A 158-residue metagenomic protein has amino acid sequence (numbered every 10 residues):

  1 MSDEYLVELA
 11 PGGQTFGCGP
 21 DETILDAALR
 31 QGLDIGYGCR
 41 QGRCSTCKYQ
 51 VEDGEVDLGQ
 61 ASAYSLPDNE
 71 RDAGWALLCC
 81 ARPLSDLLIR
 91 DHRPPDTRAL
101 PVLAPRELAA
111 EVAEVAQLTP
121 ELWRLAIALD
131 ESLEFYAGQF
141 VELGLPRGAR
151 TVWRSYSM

Functional and structural regions predicted by a protein language model:
M1-G36: N-terminal pre-ligand scaffold of iron-sulfur
M1-S2, L84-R90, P95-A104, E121: Iron-sulfur (Fe-S) cluster-binding modules
M1-Y5, R43-S45, G138: A short, compositionally biased
E8, A27-Y37, R43-P95: Iron-sulfur (Fe-S) cluster-binding segments and ferredoxin-like electron-carrier domains, especially [2Fe-2S]
L9, C18, V51, D91 (+3 more regions): Hydrophobic residues in beta-strands and at strand termini
G12-T15, S85, E131, R150-V152: Short acidic/polar mixed-charge low-complexity motifs
G36, Q41, D130-E134: Short, surface-exposed secondary-structure edge patches
L100-M158: Ferredoxin-reductase
